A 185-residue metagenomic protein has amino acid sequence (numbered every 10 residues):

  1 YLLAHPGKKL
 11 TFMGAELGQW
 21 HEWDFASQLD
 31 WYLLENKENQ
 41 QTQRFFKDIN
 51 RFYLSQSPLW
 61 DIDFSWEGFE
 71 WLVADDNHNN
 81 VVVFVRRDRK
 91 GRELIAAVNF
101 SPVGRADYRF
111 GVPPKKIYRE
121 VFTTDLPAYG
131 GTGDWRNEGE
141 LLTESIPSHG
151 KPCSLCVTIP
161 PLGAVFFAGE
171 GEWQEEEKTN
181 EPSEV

Functional and structural regions predicted by a protein language model:
Y1-T11, A15-V185: Carbohydrate-interacting/catalytic domains
